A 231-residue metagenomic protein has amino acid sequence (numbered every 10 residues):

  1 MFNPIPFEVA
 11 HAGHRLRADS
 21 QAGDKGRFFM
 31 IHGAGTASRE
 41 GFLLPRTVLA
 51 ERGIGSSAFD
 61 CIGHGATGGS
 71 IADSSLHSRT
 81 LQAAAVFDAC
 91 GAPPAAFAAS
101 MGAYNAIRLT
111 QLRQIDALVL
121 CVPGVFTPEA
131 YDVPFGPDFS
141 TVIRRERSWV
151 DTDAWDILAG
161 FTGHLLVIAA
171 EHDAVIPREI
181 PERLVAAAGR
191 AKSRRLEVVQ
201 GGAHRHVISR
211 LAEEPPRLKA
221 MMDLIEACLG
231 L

Functional and structural regions predicted by a protein language model:
M1-Q21: N-terminal cap/lid segment of alpha/beta-hydrolase-fold proteins
A34-R46, E179: The serine-hydrolase catalytic nucleophile loop
L43, G163, P177-A187: Short alpha-helix in the alpha/beta-hydrolase fold that links the catalytic acid
L49-G68: Conserved alpha/beta-hydrolase
H64-C90: Catalytic nucleophile-loop/oxyanion-hole region of alpha/beta-hydrolase and closely related hydrolase-like folds
R108-S148: Hydrolase active-site cap/lid region
F161, V167-A169, D173: Short beta-strand/loop motif that positions the catalytic acidic residue of the alpha/beta-hydrolase fold
G202-P216: Catalytic histidine-centered segment of alpha/beta-hydrolase-like enzymes
